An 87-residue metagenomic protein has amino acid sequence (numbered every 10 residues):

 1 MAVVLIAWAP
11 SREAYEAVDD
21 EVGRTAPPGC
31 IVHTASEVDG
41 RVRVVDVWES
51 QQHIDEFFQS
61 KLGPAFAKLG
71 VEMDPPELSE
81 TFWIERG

Functional and structural regions predicted by a protein language model:
M1-V45, E49-S60, P64, G70-G87: Short S/T/G/P-rich N-terminal loop/turn motif that feeds into the first structured element of a domain
